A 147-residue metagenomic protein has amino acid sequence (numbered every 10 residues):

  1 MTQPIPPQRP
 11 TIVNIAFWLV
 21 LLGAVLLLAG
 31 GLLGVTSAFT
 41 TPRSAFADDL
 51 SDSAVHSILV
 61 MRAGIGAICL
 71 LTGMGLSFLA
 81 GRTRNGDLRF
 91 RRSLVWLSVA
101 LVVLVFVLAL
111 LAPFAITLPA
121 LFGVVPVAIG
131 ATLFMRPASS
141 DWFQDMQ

Functional and structural regions predicted by a protein language model:
T2-Q147: Topology signature of small-to-medium multi-pass alpha-helical membrane proteins
